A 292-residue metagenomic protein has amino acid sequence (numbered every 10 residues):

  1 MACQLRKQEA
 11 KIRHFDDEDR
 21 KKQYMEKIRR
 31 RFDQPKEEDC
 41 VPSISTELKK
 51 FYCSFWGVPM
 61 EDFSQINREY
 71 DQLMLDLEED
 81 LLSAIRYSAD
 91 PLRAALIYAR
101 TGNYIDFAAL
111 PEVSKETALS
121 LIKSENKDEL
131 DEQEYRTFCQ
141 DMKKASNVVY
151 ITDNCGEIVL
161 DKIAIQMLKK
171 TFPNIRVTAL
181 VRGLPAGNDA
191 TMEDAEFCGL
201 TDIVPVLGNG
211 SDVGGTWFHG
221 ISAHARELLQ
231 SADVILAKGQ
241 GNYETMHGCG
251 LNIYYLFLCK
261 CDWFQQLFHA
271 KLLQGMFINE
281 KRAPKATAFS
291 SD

Functional and structural regions predicted by a protein language model:
M1-A145: Electropositive, gly/pro-rich neighborhoods at or near active sites that engage anionic ligands
K127, D153, W217-F218: Glycine- and other small-residue-rich loops at beta-strand/loop junctions that grip anionic moieties
T137-D141, I151, A164-M167, H224 (+3 more regions): Short, hydrophobic/aromatic alpha-helical segments in well-folded domains
S146-N147, N174-T178, N252: Residues at the starts of beta-strands that form the adenosine-phosphate
N147-V149, D233-V234: Structural motif
D153-K162, L184-A186, Q240-E244: Gly/Ser/Thr-rich loops at beta-strand to alpha-helix junctions that form or flank small-molecule/cofactor-binding
N154-P173, T178: Histidine-anchored nucleotide/phosphate-binding helix
V181-G183, T191-D292: C-terminal functional extensions of proteins
